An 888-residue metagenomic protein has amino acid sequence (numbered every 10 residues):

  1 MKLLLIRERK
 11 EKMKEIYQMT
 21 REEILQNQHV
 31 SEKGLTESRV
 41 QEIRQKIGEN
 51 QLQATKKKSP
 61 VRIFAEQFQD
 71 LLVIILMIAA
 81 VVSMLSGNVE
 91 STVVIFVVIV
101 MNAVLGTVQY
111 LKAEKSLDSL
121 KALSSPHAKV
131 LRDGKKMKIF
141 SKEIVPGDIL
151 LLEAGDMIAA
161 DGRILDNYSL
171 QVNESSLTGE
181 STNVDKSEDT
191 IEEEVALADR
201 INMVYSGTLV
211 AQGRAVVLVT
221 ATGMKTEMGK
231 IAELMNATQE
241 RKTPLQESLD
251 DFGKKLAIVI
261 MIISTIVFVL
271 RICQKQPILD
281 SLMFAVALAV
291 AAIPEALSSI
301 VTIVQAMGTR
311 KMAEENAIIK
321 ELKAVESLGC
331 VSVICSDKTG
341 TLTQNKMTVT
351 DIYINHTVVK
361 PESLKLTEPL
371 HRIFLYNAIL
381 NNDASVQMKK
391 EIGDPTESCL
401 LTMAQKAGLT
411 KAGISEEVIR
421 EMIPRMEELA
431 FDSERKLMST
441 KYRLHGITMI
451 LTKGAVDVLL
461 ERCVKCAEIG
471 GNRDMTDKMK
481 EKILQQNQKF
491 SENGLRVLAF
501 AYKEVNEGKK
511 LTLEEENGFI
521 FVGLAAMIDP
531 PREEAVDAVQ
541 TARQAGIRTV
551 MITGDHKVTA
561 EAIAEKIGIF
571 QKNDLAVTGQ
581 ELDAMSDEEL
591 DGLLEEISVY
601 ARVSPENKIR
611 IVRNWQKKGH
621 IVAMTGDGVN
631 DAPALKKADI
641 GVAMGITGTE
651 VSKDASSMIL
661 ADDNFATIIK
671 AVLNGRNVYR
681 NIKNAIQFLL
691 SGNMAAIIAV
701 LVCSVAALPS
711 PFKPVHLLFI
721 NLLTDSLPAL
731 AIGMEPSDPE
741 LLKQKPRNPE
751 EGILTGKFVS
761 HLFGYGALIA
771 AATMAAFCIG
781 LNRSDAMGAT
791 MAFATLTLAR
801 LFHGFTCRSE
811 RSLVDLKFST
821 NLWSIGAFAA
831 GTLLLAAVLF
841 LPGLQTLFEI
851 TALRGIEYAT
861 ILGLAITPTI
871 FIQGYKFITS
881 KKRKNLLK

Functional and structural regions predicted by a protein language model:
K2-K743, I753-L754, A767, C778 (+2 more regions): Conserved cytosolic headpiece of P-type ATPases
T724, I769-A770, T790-G804: Generic alpha-helical transmembrane segments
N748-G766, A786-T790: Membrane-water interface at loop-to-transmembrane-helix junctions
F777, R783-S784: Long hydrophobic segments that form regular secondary structure
C807: Hydrophobic, aromatic-rich cap/lid helix
